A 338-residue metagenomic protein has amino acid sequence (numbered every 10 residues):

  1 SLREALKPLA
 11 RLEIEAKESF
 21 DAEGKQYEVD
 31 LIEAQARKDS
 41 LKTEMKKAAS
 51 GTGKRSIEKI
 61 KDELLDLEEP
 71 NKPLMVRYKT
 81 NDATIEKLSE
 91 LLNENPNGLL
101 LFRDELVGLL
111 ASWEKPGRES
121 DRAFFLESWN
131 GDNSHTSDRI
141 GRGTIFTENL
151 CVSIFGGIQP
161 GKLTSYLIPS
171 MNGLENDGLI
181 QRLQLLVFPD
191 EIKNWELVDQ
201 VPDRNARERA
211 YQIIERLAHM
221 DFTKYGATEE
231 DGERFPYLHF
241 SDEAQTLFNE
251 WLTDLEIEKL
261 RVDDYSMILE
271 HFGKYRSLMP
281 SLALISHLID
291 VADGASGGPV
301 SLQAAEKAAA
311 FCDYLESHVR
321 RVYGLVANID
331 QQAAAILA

Functional and structural regions predicted by a protein language model:
S1-A338: Phosphate-handling catalytic cores of nucleic-acid transaction enzymes
